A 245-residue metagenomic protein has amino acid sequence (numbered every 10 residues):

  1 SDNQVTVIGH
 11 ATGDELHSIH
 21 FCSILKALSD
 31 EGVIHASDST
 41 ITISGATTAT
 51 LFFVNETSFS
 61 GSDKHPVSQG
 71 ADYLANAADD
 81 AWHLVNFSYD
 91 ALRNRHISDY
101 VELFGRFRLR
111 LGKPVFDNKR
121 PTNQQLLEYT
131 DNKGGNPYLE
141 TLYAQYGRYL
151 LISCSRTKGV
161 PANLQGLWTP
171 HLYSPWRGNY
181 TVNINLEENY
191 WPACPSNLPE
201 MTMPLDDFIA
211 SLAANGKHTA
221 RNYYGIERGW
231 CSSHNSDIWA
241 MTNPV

Functional and structural regions predicted by a protein language model:
S1-V245: Aromatic-residue-lined binding/catalytic grooves and analogous aromatic/hydrophobic interfacial grooves in multimeric
